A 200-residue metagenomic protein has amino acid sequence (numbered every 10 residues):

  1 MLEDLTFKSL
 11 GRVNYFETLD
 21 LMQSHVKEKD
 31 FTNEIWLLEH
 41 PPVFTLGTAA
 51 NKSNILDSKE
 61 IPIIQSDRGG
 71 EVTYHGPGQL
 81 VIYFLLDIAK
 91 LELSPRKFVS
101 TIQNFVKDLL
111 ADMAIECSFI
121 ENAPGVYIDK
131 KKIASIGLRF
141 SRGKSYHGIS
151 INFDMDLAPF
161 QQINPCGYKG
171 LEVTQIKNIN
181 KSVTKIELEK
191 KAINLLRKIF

Functional and structural regions predicted by a protein language model:
M1-I133, A158, C166, S182 (+1 more regions): N-terminal lobe of the biotin/lipoate ligase/transferase fold
S135-G137: Beta-strand scaffold of nucleotide-dependent catalytic cores
S141: A general nucleic-acid interaction/assembly signal
K144-N152: Conserved phosphate/anionic-ligand binding catalytic regions in large, soluble enzymes, centered on
L157-F200: C-terminal accessory segment of soluble enzyme catalytic cores
